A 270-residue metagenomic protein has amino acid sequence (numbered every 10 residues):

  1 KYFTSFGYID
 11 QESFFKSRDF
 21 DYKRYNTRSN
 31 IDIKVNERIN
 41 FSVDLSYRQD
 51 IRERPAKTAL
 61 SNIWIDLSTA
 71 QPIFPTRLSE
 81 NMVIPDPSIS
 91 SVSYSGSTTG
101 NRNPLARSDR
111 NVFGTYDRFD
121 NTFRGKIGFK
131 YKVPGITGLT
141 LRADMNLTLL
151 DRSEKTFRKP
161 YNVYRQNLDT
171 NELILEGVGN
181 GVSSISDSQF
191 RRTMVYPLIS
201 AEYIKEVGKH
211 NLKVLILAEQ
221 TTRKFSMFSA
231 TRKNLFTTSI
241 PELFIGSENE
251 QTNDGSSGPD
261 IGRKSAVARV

Functional and structural regions predicted by a protein language model:
K1, S13-F20, R28-T122, R142-A143 (+1 more regions): Surface-exposed loop/interface segments of Gram-negative outer-membrane beta-barrel transport/assembly proteins
Y8-E12: Transmembrane beta-strand segments that form the barrel wall of outer-membrane beta-barrel proteins
K130-G135: Long hydrophobic segments that form regular secondary structure
